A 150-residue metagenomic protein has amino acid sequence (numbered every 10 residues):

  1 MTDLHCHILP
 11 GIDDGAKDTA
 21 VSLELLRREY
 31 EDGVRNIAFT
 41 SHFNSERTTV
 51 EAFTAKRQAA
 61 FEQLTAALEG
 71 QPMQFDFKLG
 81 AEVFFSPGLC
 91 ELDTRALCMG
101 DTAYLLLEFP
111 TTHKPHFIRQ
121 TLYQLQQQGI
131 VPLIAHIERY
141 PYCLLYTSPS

Functional and structural regions predicted by a protein language model:
M1-Q74: An N-terminally biased module of ancient metal coordination in phosphate/nucleic-acid-related enzymes
E31, A96-G100, L122, Q126: Acidic (Asp/Glu)-rich catalytic clusters
V34-R35, M73-F77, D101-L105, I130-V131: Short, well-ordered coil/turn segments that N-cap beta-strands
F43-R47, Q71-G88, P110: Metal-cofactor-binding active-site regions of metalloenzymes
L64, L89-L97, H116-T121: Short, charged beta->alpha transition segments
L106-H113, I134-E138: Catalytic beta/alpha-barrel core
P115-I118, C143-L145: Active-site-adjacent beta->alpha loops and helix N-cap segments on the catalytic face of soluble alpha/beta enzymes
Y146-S150: Conserved small/polar residues in nucleotide/adenosyl-binding loops
